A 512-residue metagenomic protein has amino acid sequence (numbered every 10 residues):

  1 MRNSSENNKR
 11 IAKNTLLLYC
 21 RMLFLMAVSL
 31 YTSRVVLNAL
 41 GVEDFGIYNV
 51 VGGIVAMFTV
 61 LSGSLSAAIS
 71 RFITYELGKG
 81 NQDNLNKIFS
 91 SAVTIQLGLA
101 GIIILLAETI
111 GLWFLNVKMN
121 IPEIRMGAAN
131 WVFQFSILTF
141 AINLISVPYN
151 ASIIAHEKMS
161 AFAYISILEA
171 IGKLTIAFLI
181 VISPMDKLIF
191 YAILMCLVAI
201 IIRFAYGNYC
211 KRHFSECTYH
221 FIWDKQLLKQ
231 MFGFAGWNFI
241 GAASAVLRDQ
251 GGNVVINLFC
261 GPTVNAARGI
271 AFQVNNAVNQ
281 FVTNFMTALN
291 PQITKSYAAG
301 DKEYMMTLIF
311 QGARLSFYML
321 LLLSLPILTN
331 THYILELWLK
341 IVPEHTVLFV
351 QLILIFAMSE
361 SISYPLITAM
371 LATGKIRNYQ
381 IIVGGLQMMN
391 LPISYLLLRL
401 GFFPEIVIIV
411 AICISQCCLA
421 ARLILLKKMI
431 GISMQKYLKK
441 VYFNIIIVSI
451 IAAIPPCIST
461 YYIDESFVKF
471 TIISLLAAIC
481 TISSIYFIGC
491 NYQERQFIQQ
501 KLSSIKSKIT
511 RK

Functional and structural regions predicted by a protein language model:
M1-I11, L188-L194, Y206-D249, Q292 (+4 more regions): Interhelical loop/hinge segments that connect adjacent transmembrane helices in multipass membrane
M1-R2, K427-L438, P456-K512: Membrane-proximal transmembrane or re-entrant/amphipathic helices at the cytosolic face
K9-Y75, I104-E108, T139, K173-L174 (+3 more regions): Signature of the first transmembrane helix
K13-L30, L194-K211, K225-K295, R314-S316 (+3 more regions): Transmembrane helical elements of multi-pass membrane transporters/channels
V36-T59, I88, L188-I193, L227-F234 (+4 more regions): Interfacial/gating helices of multi-pass transporter permease domains
L37-A39, E43-D44, E157-S160, I171-F204 (+6 more regions): Membrane-interface helix-loop junctions in multi-pass transport and translocation proteins
G63-K79, A155, F214-S215, A271 (+3 more regions): Helix-loop junctions and terminal segments of transmembrane helices in multi-pass membrane transport/translocation
L138-L168, F178, I189, L354-L386 (+2 more regions): Membrane-interface junctions at transmembrane-helix termini in multi-pass inner-membrane proteins
